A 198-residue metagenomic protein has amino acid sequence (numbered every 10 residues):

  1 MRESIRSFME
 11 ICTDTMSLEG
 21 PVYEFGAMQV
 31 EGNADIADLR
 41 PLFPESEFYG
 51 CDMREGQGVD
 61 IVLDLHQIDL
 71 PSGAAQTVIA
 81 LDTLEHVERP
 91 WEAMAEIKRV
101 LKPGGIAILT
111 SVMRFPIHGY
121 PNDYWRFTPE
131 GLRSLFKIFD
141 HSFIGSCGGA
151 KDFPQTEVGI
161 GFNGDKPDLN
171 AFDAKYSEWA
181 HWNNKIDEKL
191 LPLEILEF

Functional and structural regions predicted by a protein language model:
M1-S17: Class I SAM-dependent methyltransferase Rossmann-like catalytic core, especially the SAM/SAH-binding loop
E3-F8, A34, E92, F127: Short, conserved clusters of charged catalytic residues that mark active-site and nucleotide-handling motifs
I11, F25, E178: Extended interaction regions within the primary functional domain
T13-T15, F43, R133-F139: Alpha-helix C-terminal capping segments
M16, P41, A150-D152: Sterically constrained small-residue positions within well-ordered secondary structures of folded domains
L18-H118, E130: Conserved SAM-binding loop
E88-K102, I106-F198: S-adenosyl-L-methionine-dependent methyltransferase catalytic module, highlighting the catalytic core
